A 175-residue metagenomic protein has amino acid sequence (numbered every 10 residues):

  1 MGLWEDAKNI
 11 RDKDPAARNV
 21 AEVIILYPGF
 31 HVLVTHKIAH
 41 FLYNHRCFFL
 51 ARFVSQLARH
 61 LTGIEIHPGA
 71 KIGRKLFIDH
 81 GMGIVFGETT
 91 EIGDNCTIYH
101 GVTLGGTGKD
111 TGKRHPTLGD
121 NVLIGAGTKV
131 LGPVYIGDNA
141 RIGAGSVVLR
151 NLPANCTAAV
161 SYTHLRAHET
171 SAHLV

Functional and structural regions predicted by a protein language model:
M1-T62: Terminal amphipathic alpha-helical/low-complexity segments used for targeting or macromolecular assembly
T62, H67-P68, G73-R74, D79-E88 (+11 more regions): Left-handed beta-helix
T163-T170: Conserved small/polar residues in nucleotide/adenosyl-binding loops
